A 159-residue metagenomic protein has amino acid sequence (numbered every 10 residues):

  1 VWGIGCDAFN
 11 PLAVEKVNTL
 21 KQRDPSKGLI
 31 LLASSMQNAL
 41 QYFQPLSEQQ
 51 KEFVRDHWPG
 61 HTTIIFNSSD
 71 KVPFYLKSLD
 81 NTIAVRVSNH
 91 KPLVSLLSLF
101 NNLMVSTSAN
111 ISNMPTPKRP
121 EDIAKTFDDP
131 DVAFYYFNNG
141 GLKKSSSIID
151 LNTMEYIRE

Functional and structural regions predicted by a protein language model:
V1-E159: Active-site-adjacent structural elements in enzyme catalytic cores
